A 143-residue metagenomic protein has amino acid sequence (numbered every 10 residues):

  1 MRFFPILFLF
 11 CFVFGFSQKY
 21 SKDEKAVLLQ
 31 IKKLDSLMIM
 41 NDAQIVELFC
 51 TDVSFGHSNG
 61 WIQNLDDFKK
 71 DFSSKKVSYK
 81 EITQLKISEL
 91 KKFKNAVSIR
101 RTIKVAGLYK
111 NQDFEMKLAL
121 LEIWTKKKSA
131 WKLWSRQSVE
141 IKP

Functional and structural regions predicted by a protein language model:
M1-F8: Sec-dependent signal peptide recognition, specifically the positively charged N-region followed immediately by
F8, F12-L48: Short, low-complexity N-terminal intrinsically disordered segments enriched in polar/charged residues
K22, A26, M40-F93: A solvent-exposed, acidic/Ser-Thr-rich amphipathic alpha-helical stretch
S78, V105-E115: Short, cysteine-centered beta-strand-loop-beta hairpins and adjacent loop/turn segments enriched in charged/polar
K91, V105-Y109, W124: Beta-strand elements of well-folded, non-transmembrane domains
K94-V105: A short hydrophobic beta-strand element
K117-K142: Short beta-strand edge/turn micro-motifs at domain boundaries
